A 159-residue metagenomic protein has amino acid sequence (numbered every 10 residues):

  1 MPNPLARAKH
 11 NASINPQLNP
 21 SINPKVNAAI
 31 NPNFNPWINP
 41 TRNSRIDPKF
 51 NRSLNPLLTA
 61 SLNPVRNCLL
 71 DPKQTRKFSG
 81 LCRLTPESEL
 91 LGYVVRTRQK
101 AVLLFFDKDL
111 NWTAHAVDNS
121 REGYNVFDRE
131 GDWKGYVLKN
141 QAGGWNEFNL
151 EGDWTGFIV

Functional and structural regions predicted by a protein language model:
P2-V159: Repetitive, compositionally biased segments used for assembly/scaffolding
